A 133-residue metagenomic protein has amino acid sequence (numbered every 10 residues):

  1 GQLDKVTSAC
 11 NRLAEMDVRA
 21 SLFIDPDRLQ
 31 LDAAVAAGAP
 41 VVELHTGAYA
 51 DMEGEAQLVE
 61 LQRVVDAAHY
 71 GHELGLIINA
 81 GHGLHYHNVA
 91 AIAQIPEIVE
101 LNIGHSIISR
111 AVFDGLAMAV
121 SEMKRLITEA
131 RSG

Functional and structural regions predicted by a protein language model:
G1-K5, A56-V65, A117-S121: Charged helix-capping and loop-helix junction motifs
T7-D17, V35, V65-E73, K124-R131: Surface-exposed amphipathic alpha-helices with a cationic face
V18-L74: Histidine/lysine/aspartate-rich catalytic loop segments that bind and position anionic ligands
F23, E60, G81-H82, V112: Glycine- and other small-residue-rich loops at beta-strand/loop junctions that grip anionic moieties
D27-A37, A80, L84-I98: Catalytic cores of alpha/beta
V42-E53, E97-L116: Glycine-rich phosphate-binding active-site loops on the catalytic face of alpha/beta enzymes
Q57, R110-S132: C-terminal helical cap(s) of enzyme catalytic domains, especially alpha/beta-barrels
I77-Y86, N102-H105, I127: C-terminal active-site rim and adjoining tail of enzyme catalytic domains
